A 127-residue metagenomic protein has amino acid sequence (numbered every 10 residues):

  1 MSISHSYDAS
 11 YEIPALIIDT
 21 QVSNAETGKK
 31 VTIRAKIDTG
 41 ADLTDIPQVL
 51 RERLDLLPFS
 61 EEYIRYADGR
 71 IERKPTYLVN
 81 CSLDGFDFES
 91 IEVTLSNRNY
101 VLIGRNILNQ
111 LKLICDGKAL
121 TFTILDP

Functional and structural regions predicted by a protein language model:
M1-P127: Pepsin/retropepsin-fold aspartyl endopeptidases
